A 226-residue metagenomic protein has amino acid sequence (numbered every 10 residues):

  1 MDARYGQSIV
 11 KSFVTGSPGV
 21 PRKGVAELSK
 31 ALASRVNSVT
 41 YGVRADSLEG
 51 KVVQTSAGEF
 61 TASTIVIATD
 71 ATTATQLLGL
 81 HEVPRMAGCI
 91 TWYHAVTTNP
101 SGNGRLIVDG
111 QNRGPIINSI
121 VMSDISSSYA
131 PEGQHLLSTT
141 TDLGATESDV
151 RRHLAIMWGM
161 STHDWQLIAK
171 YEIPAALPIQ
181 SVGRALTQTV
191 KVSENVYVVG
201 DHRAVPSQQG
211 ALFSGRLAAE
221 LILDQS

Functional and structural regions predicted by a protein language model:
M1-K51: Active-site/ligand-binding neighborhood in enzyme catalytic cores
V36, A62-S63, S193: Short, well-ordered alpha-helix to beta-strand connector turns
V39-Y41, I67, V198: A structural signal for the hydrophobic beta-strands that form the central parallel beta-sheet of Rossmann-like
R44, D70-A71, I173, D201: Flexible loop residues that form catalytic and substrate-binding hotspots at small-molecule/glycan-binding clefts
D46-M157: Mid-domain catalytic core of redox enzymes that form a hydrophobic substrate pocket/lid adjacent to a catalytic redox
M122, S126-S226: Conserved flavin/dinucleotide-binding core of flavoenzymes
